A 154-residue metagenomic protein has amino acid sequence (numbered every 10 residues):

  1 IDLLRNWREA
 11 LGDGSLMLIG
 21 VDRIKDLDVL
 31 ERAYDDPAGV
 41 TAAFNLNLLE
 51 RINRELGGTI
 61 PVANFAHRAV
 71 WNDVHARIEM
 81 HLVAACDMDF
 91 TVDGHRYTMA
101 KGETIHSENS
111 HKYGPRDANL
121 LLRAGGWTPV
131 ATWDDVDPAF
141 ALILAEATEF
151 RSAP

Functional and structural regions predicted by a protein language model:
I1-N6, G12: A short, conserved alpha-helix within the catalytic core of class I
R8-L11, V70-W71, D135: A general structural signal for short secondary-structure junctions and capping/turn motifs
E9-I24: Conserved beta-strand signature within the Rossmann-like core of class I S-adenosyl-L-methionine
S15, A76-I78, A139-A141: Residues at beta-strand starts and edge strands
R23, V29-W127: Substrate-binding/catalytic lobe of Class I Rossmann-like enzymes that use SAM or dcSAM, i.e., the mid-to-C-terminal
L82-A85, D134-P154: Core SAM-dependent methyltransferase catalytic element
T128-T132: A short linear hydrophobic-aromatic micro-motif
